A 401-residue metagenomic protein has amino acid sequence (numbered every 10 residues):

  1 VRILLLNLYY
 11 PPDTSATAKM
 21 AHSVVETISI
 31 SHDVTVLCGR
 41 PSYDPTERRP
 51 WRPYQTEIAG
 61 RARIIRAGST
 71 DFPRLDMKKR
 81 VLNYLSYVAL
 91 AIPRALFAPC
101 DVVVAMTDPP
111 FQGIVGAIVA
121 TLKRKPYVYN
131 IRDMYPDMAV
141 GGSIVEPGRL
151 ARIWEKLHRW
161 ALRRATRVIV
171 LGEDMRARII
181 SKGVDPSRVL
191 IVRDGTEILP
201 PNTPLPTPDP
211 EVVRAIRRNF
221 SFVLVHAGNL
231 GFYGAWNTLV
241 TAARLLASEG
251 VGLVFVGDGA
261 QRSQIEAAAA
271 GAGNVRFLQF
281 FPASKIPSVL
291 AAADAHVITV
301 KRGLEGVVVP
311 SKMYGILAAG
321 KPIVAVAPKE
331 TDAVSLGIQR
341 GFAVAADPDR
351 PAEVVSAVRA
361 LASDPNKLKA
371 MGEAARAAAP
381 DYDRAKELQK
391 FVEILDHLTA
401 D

Functional and structural regions predicted by a protein language model:
V1-I58: N-terminal subdomain of nucleotide-sugar transferases
R40, D174, V192-G195: Carbohydrate-associated surface elements
R49-Q55, P201-R218: A short helix/loop element that forms part of the nucleotide-sugar donor recognition site in Leloir-type
I92, P99, F111-I114, I118-L122 (+2 more regions): Membrane-proximal helix-turn-helix segments that form the acceptor-binding/catalytic region of lipid-linked
A215-G234, V240-R244, V254: Conserved donor-binding/catalytic core segment of Leloir-type glycosyltransferases
G234, F280-A291, H296-L317, P322-S335: Nucleotide-sugar-dependent
S248-V254, R262-P287: Nucleotide-activated donor-binding/catalytic signature segment of Leloir-type glycosyltransferases, i.e., the conserved
A360, K367-D381: A short, well-ordered alpha-helix in the C-terminal region of glycosyltransferases
